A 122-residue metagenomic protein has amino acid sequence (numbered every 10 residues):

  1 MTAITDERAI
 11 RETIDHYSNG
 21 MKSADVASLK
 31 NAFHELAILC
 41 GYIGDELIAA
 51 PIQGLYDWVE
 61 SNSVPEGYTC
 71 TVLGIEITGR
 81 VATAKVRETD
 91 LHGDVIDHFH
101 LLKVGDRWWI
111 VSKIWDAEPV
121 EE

Functional and structural regions predicted by a protein language model:
M1-A27, N31-E35, L47-I48, E122: Short, low-complexity N-terminal intrinsically disordered segments enriched in polar/charged residues
T5-A9, I38-I96: Surface-exposed, charged secondary-structure patches
G20, E66-T69, G74-T78, W109-I110 (+1 more regions): Low-complexity, flexible helical/coil segments
F33, E88-D90, I114-W115: Short beta-strand segments enriched in hydrophobic/aromatic residues within well-folded beta-rich domains
D94-E122: Short beta-strand edge/turn micro-motifs at domain boundaries
